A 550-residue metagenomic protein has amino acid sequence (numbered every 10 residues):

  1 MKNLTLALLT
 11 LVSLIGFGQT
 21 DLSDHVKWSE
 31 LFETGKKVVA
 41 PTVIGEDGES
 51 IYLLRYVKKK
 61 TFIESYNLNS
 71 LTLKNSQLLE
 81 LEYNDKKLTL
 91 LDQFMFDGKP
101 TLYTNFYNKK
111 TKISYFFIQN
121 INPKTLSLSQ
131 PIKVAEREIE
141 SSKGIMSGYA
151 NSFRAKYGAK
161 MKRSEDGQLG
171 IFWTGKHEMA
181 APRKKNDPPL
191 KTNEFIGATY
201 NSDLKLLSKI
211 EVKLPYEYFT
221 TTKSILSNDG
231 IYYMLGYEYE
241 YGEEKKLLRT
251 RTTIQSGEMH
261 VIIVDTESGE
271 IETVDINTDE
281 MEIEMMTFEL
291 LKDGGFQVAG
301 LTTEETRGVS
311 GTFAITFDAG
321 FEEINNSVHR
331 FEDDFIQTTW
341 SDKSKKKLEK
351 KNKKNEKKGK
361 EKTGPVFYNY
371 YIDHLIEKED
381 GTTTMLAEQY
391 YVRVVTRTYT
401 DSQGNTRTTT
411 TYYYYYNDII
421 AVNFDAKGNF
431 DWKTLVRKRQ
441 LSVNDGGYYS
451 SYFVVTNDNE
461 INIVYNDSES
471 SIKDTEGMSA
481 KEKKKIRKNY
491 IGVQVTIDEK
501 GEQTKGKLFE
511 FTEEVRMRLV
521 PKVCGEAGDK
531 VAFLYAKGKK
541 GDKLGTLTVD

Functional and structural regions predicted by a protein language model:
M1-D24: Bacterial Sec-dependent N-terminal signal peptides
Q19-V38, N75-S76, S141-S147, K353-G364 (+1 more regions): A short helix->beta-strand "capping" segment at the edge of beta-propeller domains
W28, F32-E33, N69-I113, I132-F153 (+3 more regions): Blade-loop segments of beta-propeller domains
K36-P41, K87-Q93, G98, I145-K162 (+7 more regions): Signature of short aromatic-glycine-proline-rich micro-motifs recurring in repeat-based ectodomains
A40-K58, E64, L91-K110, K160 (+7 more regions): Short beta-strand elements that form the blades of beta-propeller/WD-repeat-like and other beta-sheet-rich scaffold
S65-L68, Y115-T125, P189-K205, R249-E270 (+4 more regions): Beta-propeller blade signature
Y83, T273-T287, V328-E349, K358 (+4 more regions): Conserved blade-ending motifs and adjacent loop-strand segments that build the rim/top face of beta-propeller domains
S224-G236, E244-A387: Long, internal scaffold/assembly segments composed of regular secondary structure
